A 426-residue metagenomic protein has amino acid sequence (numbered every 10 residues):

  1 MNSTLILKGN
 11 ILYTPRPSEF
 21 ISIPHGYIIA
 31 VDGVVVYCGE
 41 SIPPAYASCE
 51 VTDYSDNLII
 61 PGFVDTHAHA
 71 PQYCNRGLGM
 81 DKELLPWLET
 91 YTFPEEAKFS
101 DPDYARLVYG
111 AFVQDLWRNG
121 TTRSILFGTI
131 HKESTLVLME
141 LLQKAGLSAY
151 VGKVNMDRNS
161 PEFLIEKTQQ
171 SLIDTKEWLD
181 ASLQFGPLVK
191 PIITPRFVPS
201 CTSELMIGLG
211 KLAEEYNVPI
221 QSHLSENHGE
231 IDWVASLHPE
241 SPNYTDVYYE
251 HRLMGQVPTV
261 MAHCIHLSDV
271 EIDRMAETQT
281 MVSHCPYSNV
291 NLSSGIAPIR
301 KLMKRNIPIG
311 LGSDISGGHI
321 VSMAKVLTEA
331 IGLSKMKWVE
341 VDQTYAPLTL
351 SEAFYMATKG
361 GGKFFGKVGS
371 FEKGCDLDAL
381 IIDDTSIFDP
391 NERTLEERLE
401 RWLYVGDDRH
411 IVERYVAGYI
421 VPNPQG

Functional and structural regions predicted by a protein language model:
M1-Y46, N57: N-terminal metal-binding scaffold of metallo-dependent hydrolase/deaminase domains
N2-G9, A45-W87, G110, W117-R118: Replace "His-x-His-based motif
N10, I28, G33, D56 (+14 more regions): Divalent metal-coordination and catalytic microenvironments
R16, D376-G426: C-terminal cap of metal-dependent C-N hydrolases
C74-A105, K153, R158-T168, N227-Q256 (+2 more regions): Active-site gating loops and adjacent loop-to-helix segments of metal-dependent hydrolytic enzymes
R76-L147, S171-F185: Alpha-helical scaffold segments that flank or form the walls of functional sites
E133-C264: Metal-coordinating catalytic core of metallo-dependent amide/deamination hydrolases
E250-Q256, R300-F388: His/Asp/Glu-enriched, well-ordered alpha-helical/loop segment that forms or immediately abuts the divalent-metal
